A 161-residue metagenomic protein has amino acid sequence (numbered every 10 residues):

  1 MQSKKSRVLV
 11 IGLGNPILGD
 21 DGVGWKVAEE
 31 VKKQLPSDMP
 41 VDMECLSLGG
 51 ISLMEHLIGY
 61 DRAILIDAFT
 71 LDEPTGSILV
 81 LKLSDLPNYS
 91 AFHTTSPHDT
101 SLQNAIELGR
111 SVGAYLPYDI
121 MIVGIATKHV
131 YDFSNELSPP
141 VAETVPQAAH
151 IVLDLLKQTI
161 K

Functional and structural regions predicted by a protein language model:
M1-T127, N135-Q147, I151-I160: N-terminal catalytic or cofactor-binding beta/alpha core of small enzyme domains
